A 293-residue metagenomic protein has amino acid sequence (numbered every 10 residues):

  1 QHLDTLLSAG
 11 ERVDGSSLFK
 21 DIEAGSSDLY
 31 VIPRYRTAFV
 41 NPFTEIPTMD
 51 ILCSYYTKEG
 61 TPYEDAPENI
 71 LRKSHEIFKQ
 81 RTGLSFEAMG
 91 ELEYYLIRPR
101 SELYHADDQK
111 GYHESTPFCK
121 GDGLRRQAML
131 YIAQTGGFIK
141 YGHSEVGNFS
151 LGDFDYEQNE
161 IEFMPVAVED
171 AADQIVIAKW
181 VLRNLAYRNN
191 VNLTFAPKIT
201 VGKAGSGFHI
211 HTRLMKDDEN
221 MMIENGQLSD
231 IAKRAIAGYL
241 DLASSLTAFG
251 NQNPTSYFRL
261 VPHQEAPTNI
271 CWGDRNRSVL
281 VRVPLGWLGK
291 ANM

Functional and structural regions predicted by a protein language model:
Q1-F149, V166-I177, V191: ATP/Mg2+-dependent ligation/transfer catalytic cores
T44-I46, E87, F154, K203-G205 (+1 more regions): Short coil/turn motifs at beta-sheet boundaries
L52, E91-H105, N148-E162, A196-D218: Histidine-centered divalent-metal-coordination microenvironment in nucleic-acid enzymes
L84, L151, N269-C271: Homeobox/homeodomain signature
E160-D170, A178, R183, Y187-N292: Loop-rich catalytic cores of soluble enzymes, especially ATP-dependent carboxylate-amine ligases and other
